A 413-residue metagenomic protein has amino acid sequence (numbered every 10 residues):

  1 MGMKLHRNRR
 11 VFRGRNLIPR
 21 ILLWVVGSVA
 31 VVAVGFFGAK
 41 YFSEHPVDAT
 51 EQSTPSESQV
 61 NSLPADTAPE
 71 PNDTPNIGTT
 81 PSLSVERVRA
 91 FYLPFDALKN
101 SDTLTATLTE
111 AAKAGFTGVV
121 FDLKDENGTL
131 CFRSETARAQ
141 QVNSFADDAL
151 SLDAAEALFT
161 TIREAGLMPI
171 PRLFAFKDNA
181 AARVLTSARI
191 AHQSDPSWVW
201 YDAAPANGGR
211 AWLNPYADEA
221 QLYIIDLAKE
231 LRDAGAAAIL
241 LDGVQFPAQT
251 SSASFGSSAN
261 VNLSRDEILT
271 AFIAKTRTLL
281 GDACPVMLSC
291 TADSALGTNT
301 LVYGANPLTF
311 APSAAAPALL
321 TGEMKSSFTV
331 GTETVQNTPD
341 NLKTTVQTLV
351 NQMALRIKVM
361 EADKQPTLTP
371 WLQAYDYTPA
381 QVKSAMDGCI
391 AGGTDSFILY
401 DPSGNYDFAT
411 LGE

Functional and structural regions predicted by a protein language model:
M1-R20: N-terminal Lys/Arg-rich, disordered targeting/topogenic segments
K40-S43, P307-F310, A315-E413: Substrate-binding cleft of secreted/luminal carbohydrate-active enzymes
N72, G118-L123, L150-A203: Glycine-rich, aromatic-flanked loop segments that form ligand/cofactor-binding clefts across common enzyme folds
P81-Y92, D96, F176-K229: Active-site-adjacent "subsite" loops/lids of carbohydrate-active enzymes
L104-L130, R232-L241, A311-L319, C389-F397: Catalytic domains of carbohydrate-active enzymes, especially glycoside hydrolases
F116-L150: Aromatic-lined carbohydrate-binding/catalytic grooves of carbohydrate-active enzymes
C131-V142, D178-A204, P247-N260: Aromatic- and acidic-residue-enriched segments that line the glycan-binding/catalytic groove of carbohydrate-active
M168-D178, L240-G243, L263-G304, E361-Y377: Aromatic-lined carbohydrate-recognition surfaces of secreted/lumenal glycan-active proteins
